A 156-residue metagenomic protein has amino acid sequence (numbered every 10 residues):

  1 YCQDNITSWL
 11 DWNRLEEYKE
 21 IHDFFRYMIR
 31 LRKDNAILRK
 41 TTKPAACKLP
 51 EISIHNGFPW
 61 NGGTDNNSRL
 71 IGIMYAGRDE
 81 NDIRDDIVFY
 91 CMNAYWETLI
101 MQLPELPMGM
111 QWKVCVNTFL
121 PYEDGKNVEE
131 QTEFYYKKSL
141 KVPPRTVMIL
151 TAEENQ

Functional and structural regions predicted by a protein language model:
Y1-Q156: Carbohydrate-interacting/catalytic domains
